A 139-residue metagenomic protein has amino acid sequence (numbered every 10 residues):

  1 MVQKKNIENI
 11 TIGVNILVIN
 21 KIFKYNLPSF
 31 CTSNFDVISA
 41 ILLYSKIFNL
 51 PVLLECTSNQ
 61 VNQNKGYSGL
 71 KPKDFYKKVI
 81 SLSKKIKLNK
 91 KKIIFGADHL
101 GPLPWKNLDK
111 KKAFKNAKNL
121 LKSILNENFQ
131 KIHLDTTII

Functional and structural regions predicted by a protein language model:
M1-K87, K91-I93, P104: Alpha/beta catalytic barrel-like cores
G69-I139: Active-site beta->alpha loop and helix N-cap motifs at the rims of alpha/beta catalytic domains
